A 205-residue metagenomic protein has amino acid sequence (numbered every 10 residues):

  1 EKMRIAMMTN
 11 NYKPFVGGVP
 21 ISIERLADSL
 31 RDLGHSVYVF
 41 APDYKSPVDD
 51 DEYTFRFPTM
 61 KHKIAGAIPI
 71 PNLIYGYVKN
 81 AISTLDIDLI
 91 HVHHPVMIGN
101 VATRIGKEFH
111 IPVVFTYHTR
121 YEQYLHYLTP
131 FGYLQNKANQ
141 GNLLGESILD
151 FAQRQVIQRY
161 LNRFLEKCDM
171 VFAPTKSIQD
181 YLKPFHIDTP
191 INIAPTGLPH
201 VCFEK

Functional and structural regions predicted by a protein language model:
E1-P58: N-terminal subdomain of nucleotide-sugar transferases
F40, V92-H93, T116: Structural motif
A41, N142-E204: Donor nucleotide-sugar binding/catalytic pocket of nucleotide-sugar-dependent glycosyltransferases
K45, M97-I98, S177-Q179: Alpha-helix capping/helix-boundary segments
T54-P58, E108-H110, P130-Q135, I191: Short, hinge-like loop/turn segments at secondary-structure boundaries
K63-L89, H94-R104, E108, Q155-R159: An amphipathic, basic-hydrophobic alpha-helix
T116-Q155, R159: Acceptor-binding helix/loop patch of EC 2.4 sugar-transfer enzymes, predominantly nucleotide-sugar-dependent
